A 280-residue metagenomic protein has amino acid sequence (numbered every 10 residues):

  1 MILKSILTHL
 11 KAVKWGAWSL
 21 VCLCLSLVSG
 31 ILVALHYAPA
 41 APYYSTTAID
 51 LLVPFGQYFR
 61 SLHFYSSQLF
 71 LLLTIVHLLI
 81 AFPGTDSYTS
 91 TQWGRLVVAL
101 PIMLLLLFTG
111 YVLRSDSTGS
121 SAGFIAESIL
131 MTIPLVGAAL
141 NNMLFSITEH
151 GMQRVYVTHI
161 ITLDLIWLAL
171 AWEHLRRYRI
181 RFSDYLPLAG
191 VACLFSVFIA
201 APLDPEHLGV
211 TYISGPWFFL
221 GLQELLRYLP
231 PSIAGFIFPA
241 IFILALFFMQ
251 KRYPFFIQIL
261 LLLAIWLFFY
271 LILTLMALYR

Functional and structural regions predicted by a protein language model:
M1-R280: Membrane-embedded alpha-helical bundles that constitute the cytochrome b-like, heme-associated redox core of multi-pass
